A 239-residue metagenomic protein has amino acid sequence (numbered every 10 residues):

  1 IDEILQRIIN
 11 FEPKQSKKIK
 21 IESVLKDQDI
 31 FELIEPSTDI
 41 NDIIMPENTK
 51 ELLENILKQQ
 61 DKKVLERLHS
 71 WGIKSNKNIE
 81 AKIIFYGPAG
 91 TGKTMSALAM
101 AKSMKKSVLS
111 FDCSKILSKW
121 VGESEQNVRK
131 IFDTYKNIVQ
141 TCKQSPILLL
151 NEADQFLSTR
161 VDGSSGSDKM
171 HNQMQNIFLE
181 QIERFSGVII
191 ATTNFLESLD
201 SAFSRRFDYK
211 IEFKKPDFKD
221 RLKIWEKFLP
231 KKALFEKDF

Functional and structural regions predicted by a protein language model:
I1-V64, I79-E80: AAA+ P-loop ATPase mechanoenzymes
I43-D238: Walker A/P-loop NTP-binding motif of AAA+ ATPase domains
